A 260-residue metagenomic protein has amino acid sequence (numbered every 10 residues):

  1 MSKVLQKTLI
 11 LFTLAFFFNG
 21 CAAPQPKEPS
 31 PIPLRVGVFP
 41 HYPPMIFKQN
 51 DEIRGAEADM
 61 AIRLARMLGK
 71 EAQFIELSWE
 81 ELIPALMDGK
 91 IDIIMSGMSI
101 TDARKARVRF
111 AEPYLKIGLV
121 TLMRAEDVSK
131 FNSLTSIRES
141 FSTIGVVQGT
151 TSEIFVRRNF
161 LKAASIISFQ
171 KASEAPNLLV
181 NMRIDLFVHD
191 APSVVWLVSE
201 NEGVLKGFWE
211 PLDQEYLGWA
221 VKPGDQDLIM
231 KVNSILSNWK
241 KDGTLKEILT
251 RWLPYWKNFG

Functional and structural regions predicted by a protein language model:
N19-G20: C-terminal motif of bacterial Sec signal peptides marking the signal peptidase cleavage site
P24-P26, G149-S168, K206-F208, S237-G260: Ligand-binding clefts/hinges and TM-proximal coupling segments of bilobed small-molecule sensing domains
P26-M98, A106, S168, V232: Extracytoplasmic small-molecule ligand-binding "clamshell" domains of the periplasmic binding protein/Venus flytrap
F39-P40, K116-M123, A191, V195-S237 (+1 more regions): Periplasmic-binding protein-like
I62-E76, F141, R158-Q170, R183 (+1 more regions): A local structural motif
F74-P84, F131-N132, I167-N181, E215: Short helix-initiation/N-cap motifs at beta->coil->alpha
E81-P84, S96-R107, I154-R158, L178-D213: A ligand-binding cleft/hinge motif common to bilobed small-molecule-binding domains
A125-T143: Flexible hinge/capping segments at coil-to-helix
